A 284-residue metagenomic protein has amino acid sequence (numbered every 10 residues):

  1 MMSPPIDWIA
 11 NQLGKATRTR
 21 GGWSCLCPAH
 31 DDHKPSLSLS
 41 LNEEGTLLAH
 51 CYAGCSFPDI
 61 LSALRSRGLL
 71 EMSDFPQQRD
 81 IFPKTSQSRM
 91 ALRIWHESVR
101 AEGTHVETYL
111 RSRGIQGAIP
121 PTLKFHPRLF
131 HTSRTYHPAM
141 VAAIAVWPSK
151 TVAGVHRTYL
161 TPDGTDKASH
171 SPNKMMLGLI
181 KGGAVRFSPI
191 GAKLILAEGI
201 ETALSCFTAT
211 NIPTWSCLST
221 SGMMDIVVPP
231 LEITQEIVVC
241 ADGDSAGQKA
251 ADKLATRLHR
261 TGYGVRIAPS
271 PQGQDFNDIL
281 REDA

Functional and structural regions predicted by a protein language model:
M1-D7, L26-P28, S40, L47 (+4 more regions): TOPRIM fold recognition
M1-F75, I119, I233-Q235, H259 (+1 more regions): N-terminal structured subdomain of primase-like DNA metabolism proteins
T17, R113-P127, N211-G222: Short, well-structured beta-strand/strand-turn elements
L26-D31, H126-T132: Amphipathic alpha-helical segments that form the core helices of the histone-fold
R67-R100: Conserved active-site segments centered on acidic
D80-P83, S98, E102-H131: Electropositive nucleic-acid engagement tracts
L92-H96, I119, R157: Polar, low-complexity loop segments and adjacent catalytic/binding residues used for recognizing and processing sugar
T132-I233: Phosphate-handling DNA/RNA-contact segment within nucleic-acid enzymes
